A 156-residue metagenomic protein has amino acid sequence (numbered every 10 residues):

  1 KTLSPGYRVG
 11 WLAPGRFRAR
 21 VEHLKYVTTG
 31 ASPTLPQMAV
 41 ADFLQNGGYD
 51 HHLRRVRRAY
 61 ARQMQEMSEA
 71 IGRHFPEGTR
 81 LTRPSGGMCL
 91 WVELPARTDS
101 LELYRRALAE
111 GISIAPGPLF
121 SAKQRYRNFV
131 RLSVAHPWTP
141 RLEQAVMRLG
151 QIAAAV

Functional and structural regions predicted by a protein language model:
K1-V156: PLP-dependent class I/II
